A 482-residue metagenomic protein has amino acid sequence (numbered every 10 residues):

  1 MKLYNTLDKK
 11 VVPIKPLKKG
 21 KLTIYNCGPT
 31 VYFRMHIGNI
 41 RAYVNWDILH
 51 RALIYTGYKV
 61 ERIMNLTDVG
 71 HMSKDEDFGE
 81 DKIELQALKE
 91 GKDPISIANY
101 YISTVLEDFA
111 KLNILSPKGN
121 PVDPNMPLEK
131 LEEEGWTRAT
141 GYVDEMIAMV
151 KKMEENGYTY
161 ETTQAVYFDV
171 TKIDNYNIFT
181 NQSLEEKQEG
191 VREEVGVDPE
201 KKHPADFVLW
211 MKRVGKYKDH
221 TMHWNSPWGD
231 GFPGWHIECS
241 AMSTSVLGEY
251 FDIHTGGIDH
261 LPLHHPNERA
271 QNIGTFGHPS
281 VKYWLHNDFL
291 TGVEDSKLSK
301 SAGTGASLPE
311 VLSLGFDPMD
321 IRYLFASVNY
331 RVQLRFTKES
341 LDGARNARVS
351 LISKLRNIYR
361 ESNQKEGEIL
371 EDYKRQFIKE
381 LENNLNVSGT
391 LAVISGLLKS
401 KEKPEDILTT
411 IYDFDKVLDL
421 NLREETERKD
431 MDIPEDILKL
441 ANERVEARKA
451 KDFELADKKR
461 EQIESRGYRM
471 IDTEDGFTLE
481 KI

Functional and structural regions predicted by a protein language model:
M1-Y32, D47, L112, P117-D123 (+1 more regions): Alpha-helical recognition segments enriched in aromatics with Gly/Pro capping that present substrate-recognition
D8-V11, L17-K111, P124-P127, D472 (+1 more regions): N-terminal, positively charged nucleic-acid-binding surface of large information/translation enzymes
K59-E61, N156-T163, K401, R469-I471: Short, well-structured beta-strand/strand-turn elements
I63-V69, Y101-V105, L115-M146, Q164-I173: Short, glycine/charge-rich beta-strand/loop segments that flank catalytic centers and engage negatively charged groups
L85-P94, E134-T140, G229, G257: The substrate-binding groove and active-site-proximal loops of carbohydrate-active enzymes, especially glycoside
S296-K300, T304-I482: Structural preference for alpha-helix termini/caps and helix-kink/transition segments
